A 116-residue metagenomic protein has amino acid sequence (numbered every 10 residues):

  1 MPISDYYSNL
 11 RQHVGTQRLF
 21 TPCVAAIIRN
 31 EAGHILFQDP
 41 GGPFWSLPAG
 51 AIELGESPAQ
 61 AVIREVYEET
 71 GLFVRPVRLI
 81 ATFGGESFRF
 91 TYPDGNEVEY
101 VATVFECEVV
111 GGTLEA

Functional and structural regions predicted by a protein language model:
M1-A25: Acidic, metal-coordinating catalytic segment for phosphate/diphosphate chemistry, firing primarily on the Nudix
Y6, T16, P43, P48 (+2 more regions): Glycine-rich, flexible loop/turn motifs
T21, G42, L47, V74 (+1 more regions): Short connector loops at helix/strand junctions that flank enzyme active sites, especially segments positioning acidic
N30-E31: Residue-level detector of Asp-centered blade-edge/turn motifs that repeat once per structural unit in beta-propeller
D39: Active-site beta-alpha turn of Rossmann-fold NAD(P)-dependent dehydrogenases/reductases
I52-R78, F83-A116: Unchanged
